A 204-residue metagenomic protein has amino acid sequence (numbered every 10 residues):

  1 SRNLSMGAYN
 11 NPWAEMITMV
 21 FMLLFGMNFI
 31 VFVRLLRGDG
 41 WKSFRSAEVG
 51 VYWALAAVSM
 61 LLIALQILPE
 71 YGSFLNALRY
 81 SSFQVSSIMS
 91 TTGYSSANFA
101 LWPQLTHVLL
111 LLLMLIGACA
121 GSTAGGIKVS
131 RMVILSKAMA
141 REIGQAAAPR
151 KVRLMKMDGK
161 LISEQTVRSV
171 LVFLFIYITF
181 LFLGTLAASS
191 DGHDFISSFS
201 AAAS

Functional and structural regions predicted by a protein language model:
S1-S204: Membrane-proximal intracellular helices of multi-pass ion channels
